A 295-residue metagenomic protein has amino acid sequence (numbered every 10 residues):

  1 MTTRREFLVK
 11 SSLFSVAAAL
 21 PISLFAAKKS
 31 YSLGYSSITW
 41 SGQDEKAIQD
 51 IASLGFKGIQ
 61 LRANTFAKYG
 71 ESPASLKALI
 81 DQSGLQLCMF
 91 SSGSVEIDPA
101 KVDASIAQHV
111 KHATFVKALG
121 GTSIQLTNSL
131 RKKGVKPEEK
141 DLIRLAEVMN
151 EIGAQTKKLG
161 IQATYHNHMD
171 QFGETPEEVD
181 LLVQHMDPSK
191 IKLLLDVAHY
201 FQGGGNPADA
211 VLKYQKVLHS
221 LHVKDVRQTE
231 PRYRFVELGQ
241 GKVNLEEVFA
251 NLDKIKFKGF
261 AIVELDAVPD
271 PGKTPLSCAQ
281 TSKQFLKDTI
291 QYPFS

Functional and structural regions predicted by a protein language model:
T2-L33, S41, E45-A52, P176-K192 (+1 more regions): Histidine-acidic metal/acid-base catalytic patches
S11-P21, E45, P99-L193, Q202 (+1 more regions): Active-site acidic/histidine proton-transfer and metal-coordination neighborhood in alpha/beta enzyme cores
K28-S37, K77, D81: Mobile, glycine- and charge-enriched loop segments and immediately flanking short secondary-structure elements within
Y31-S36, I59-L61, L87-S92, I124-L126 (+4 more regions): Hydrophobic faces of well-ordered beta-strands that scaffold small-molecule active sites in alpha/beta enzyme cores
I38-E45, A63-P73, V95-S105, K132-K136 (+5 more regions): Acidic-and-aromatic substrate-binding clefts and catalytic sites of carbohydrate-active enzymes
I48-S53, G70-M89, V110-G120, N150-K158 (+3 more regions): Acidic (Asp/Glu)-rich catalytic clusters
F56: Conserved acetyl-CoA-binding loop of GNAT-fold acetyltransferases
L85-V95, A113-T122, G153, K192-H199 (+2 more regions): Short, basic, helix/turn surface patches
